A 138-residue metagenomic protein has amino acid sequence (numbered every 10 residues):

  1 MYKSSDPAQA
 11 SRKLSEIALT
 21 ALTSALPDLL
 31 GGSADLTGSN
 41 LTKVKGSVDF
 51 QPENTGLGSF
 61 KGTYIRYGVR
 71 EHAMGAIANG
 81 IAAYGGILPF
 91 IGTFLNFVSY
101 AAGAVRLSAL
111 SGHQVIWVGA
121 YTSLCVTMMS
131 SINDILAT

Functional and structural regions predicted by a protein language model:
M1-T138: Thiamine diphosphate
